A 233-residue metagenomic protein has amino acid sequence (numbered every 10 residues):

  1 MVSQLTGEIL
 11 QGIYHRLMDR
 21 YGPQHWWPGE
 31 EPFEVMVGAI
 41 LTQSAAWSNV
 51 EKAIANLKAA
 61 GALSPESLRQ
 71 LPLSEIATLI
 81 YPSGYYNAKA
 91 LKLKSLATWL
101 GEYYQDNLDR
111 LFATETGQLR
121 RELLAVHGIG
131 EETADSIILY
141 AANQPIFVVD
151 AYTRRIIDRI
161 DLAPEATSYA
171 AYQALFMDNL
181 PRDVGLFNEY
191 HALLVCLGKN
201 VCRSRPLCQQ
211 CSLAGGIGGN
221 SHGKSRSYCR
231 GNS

Functional and structural regions predicted by a protein language model:
S3-G231: Catalytic cores of DNA base-excision repair glycosylases
